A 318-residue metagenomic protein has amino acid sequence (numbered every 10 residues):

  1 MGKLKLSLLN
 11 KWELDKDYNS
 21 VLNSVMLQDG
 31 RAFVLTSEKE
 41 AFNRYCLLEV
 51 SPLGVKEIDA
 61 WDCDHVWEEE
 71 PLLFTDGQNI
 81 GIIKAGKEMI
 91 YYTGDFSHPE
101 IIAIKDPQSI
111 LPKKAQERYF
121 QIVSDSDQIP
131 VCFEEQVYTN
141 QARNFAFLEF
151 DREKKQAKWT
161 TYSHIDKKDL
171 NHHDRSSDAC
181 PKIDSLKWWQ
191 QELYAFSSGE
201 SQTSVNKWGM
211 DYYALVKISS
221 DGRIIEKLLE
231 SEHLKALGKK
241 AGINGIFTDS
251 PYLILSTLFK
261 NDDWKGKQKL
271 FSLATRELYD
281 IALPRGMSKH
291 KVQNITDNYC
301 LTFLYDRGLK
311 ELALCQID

Functional and structural regions predicted by a protein language model:
M1-Y18: A short helix->beta-strand "capping" segment at the edge of beta-propeller domains
S7-W12, E57-D62, E100-Q108, A157-D166 (+2 more regions): Beta-propeller fold detector
D17-M26, D64-G77, Q108-S124, D169-Q190 (+2 more regions): Repeated scaffold domains used in trafficking and secretory/extracellular systems, primarily beta-propellers
G30-V34, Q78-G81, D127-P130, Q191-Y194 (+2 more regions): Entry beta-strands of beta-propeller and related beta-repeat scaffolds
V34-E38, I83-A85, V131-Q136, F196-G199 (+2 more regions): Recurrent small/Gly-Pro-centered beta-turn motifs in extracellular repeat architectures
A41-L47, K87-T93, V137-L148, Q202-V216 (+2 more regions): Structural motif
S231-Q268: Loop/turn-rich, solvent-exposed surfaces of beta-rich toroidal or solenoidal domains
K289-D318: Blade-level signature of beta-propeller repeat domains, shared across WD40, Kelch, NHL, RCC1 and BNR/Asp-box propellers
